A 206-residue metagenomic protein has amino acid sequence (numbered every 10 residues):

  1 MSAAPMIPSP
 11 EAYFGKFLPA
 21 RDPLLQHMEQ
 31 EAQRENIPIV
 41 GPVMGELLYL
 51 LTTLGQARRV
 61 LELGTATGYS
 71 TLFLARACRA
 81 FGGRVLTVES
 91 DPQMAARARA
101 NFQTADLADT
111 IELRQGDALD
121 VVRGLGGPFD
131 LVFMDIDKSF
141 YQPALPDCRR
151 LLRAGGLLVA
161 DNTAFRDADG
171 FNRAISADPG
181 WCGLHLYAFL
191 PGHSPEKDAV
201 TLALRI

Functional and structural regions predicted by a protein language model:
M1-L61: Class I SAM-dependent transferase core
I37-D120: SAM cofactor-binding core of SAM-dependent methyltransferases, primarily the Rossmann-like beta-alpha-beta module
V60, L131-D135: Hydrophobic beta-strand segment of the Class I
A77-R79, L125, L151-L152, G156: A generic alpha-to-beta junction signature in SAM-dependent methyltransferases
D91, D137, T163: Conserved Walker B
D117-G124, P143, D147: Short internal loop-to-helix segment that lines adenine-nucleotide cofactor pockets
R123-V132: A short acidic, Gly/Pro-enriched loop at the edge of an enzyme's catalytic core that lines a small-molecule cofactor
F140-I206: C-terminal substrate-binding/active-site "lid" region of AdoMet-derived donor-dependent transferases
